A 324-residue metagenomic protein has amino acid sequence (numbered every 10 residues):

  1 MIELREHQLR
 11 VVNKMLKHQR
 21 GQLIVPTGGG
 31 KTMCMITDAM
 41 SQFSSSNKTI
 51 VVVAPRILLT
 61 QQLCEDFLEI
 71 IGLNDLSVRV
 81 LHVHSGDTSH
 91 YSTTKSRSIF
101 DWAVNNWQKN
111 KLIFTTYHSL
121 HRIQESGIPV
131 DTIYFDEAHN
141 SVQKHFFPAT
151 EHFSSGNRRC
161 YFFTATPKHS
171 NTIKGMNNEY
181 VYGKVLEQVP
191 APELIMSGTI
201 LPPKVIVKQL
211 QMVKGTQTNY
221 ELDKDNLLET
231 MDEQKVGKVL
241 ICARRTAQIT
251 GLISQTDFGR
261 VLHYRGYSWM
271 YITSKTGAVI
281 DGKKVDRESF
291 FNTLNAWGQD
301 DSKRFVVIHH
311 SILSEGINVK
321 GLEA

Functional and structural regions predicted by a protein language model:
M1-I24: Conserved pre-motif I regulatory segment
H18-D38: Walker A/P-loop
C34, F43, N47-E69, R244-T250: Conserved Walker A/P-loop ATP-binding site and its immediately adjacent core in helicase/helicase-like ATPase domains
L58-T94, V261: Conserved helix-turn-beta segment of the N-terminal RecA-like "Helicase ATP-binding" lobe in SF1/SF2 helicases
Y91-N106, G266-H310: Conserved helicase ATPase core of P-loop NTP-dependent helicases/translocases
I128-Y134, F305-H309, E315-A324: A short beta-strand element within the Helicase C-terminal
E137-I200: Post-DEXD/H (motif II) to motif III coupling segment of the RecA-like Helicase ATP-binding lobe
G183-T250: Conserved interdomain linker/interface between the two RecA-like ATPase lobes of SF2 helicase motors
